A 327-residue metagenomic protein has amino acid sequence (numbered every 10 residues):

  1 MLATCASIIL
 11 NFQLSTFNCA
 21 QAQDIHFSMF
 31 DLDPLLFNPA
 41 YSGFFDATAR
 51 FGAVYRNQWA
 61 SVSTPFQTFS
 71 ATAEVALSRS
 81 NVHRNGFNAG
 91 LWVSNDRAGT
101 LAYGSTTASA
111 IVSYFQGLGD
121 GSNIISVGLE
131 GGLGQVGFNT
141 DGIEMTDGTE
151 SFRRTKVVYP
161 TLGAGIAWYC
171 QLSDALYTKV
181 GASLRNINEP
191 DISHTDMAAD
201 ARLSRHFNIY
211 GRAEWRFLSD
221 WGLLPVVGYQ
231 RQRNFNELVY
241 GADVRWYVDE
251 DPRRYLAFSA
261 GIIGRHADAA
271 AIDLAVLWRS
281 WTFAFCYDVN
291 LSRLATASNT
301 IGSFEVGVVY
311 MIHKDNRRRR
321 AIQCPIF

Functional and structural regions predicted by a protein language model:
M1-A6, A22-H26: A generic N-terminal leader/anchor concept
L2, I9-C19: Short, basic, low-complexity termini and linkers enriched in Ser/Thr/Gly/Pro that act as targeting/leader peptides
Q23-F327: Subset of outer-membrane beta-barrel
